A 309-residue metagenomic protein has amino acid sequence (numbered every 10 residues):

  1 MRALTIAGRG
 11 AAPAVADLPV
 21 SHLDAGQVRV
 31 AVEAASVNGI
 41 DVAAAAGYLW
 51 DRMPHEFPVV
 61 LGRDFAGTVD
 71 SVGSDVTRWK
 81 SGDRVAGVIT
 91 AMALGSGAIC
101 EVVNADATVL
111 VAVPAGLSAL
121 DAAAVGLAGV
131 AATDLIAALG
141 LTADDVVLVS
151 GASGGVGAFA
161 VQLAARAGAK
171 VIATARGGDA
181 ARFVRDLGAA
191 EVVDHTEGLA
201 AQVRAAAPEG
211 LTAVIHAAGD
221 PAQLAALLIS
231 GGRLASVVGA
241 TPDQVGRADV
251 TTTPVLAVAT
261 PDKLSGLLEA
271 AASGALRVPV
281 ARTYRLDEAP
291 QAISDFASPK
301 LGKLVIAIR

Functional and structural regions predicted by a protein language model:
M1, L264-R309: C-terminal hydrophobic helical "lid"/dimerization subdomain of Rossmann-like NAD(P)H-dependent oxidoreductases
S21-S36, L49-A91: Glycine-rich beta-strand-centered segment in the early N-terminal region that forms part of a ligand/cofactor-binding
A31, R78, V88-G151: NAD(P)H dinucleotide-binding glycine-rich loop of Rossmann-like/cofactor-binding domains, especially the beta1-alpha1
D70, I172, A235: Conserved beta-strand positions in the Rossmann-like core of class I SAM-dependent methyltransferases
A123-E197: Mid-domain Rossmann-like dinucleotide-binding core that forms the NAD(H)/NADP(H) cofactor-binding site
G198-E209: Short amphipathic alpha-helix with an adjacent loop that forms part of the alpha/beta core around
A218-P279, I308-R309: Glycine-rich phosphate-binding loop and adjacent beta-alpha segment of Rossmann(oid) nucleotide-cofactor-binding
